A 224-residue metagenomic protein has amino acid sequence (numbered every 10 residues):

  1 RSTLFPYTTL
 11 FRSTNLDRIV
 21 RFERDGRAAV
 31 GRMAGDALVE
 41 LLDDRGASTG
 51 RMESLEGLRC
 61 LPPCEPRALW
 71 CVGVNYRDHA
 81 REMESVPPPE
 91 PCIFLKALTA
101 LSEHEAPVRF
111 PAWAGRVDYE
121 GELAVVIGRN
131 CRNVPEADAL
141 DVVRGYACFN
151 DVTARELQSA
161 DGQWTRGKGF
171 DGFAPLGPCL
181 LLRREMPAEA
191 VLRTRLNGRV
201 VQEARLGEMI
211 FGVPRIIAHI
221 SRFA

Functional and structural regions predicted by a protein language model:
T3-L10: Short, small-residue-biased leader/transition segments that mark boundaries at the very start of proteins
F11-C92, L98, R193: N-terminal non-catalytic cap/leader segment that marks the start of a structured domain
T14, E56-R59, P63, H79 (+2 more regions): Catalytic-pocket segment enriched in acidic/His residues
P87, P91-A139: Hydrophobic alpha-helical segments and helix pairs
K96, G121-L123, I127-R129, A147-V152 (+2 more regions): Short, structured patches in soluble enzyme cores that scaffold and shape functional sites
N133-D138, V142-D161, R166: FAD-binding subdomain of flavoenzyme oxidoreductases
